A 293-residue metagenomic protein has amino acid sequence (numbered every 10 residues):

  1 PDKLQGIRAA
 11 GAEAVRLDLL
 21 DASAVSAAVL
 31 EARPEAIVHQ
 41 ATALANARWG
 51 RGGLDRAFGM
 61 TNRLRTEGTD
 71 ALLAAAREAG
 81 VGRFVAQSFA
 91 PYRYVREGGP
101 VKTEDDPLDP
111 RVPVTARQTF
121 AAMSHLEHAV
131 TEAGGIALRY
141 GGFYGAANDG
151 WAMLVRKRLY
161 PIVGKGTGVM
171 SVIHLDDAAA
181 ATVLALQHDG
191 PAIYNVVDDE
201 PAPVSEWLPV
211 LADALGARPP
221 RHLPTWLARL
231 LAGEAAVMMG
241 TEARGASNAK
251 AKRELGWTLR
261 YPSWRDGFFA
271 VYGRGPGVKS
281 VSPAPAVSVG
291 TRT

Functional and structural regions predicted by a protein language model:
L4-R8, A12-E67: NAD(P)H-binding glycine-rich loop region in Rossmannoid oxidoreductase-like domains and their noncatalytic homologs
E13, L17, A22, V237-T293: C-terminal amphipathic/interface module of NAD(P)-dependent oxidoreductases and related NAD-binding regulators
L20, L64-E67, A121, M170-I173 (+3 more regions): Residue-level signal for the nucleotide or nucleotide-sugar donor/cofactor binding architecture
W49-A116: Conserved Rossmann-fold NAD(P)-dependent oxidoreductase catalytic core, especially the SDR/UDP-sugar
R83, Q87-P91, H125-A146: Conserved beta-loop-beta element that borders a ligand/cofactor-binding pocket
E97-G98, A133, F143-V155, L184-Y194: Glycine/proline-rich active-site loop of Rossmann-fold NAD(P)-dependent oxidoreductases
D109-T115, A152-I173, D177: A conserved pocket-lining segment of Rossmann-fold NAD(P)-dependent short-chain dehydrogenase/reductase
A179-A235, P276-T293: Mid/C-terminal beta-alpha module of Rossmann-like enzyme folds, strongest in SDR-family dehydrogenases/epimerases
